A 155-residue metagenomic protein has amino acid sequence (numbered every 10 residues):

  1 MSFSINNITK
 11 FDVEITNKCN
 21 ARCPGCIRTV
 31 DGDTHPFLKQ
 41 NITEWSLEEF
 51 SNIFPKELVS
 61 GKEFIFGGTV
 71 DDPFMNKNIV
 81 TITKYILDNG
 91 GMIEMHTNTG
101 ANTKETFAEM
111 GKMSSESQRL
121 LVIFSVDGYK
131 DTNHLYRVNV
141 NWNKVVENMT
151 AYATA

Functional and structural regions predicted by a protein language model:
M1-L121, H134-N148, Y152-A155: Conserved alpha-helical substructure of the radical SAM core
V126-K130: A glycine-centered beta->alpha junction motif in the catalytic cores of kinase/phosphotransferase enzymes
